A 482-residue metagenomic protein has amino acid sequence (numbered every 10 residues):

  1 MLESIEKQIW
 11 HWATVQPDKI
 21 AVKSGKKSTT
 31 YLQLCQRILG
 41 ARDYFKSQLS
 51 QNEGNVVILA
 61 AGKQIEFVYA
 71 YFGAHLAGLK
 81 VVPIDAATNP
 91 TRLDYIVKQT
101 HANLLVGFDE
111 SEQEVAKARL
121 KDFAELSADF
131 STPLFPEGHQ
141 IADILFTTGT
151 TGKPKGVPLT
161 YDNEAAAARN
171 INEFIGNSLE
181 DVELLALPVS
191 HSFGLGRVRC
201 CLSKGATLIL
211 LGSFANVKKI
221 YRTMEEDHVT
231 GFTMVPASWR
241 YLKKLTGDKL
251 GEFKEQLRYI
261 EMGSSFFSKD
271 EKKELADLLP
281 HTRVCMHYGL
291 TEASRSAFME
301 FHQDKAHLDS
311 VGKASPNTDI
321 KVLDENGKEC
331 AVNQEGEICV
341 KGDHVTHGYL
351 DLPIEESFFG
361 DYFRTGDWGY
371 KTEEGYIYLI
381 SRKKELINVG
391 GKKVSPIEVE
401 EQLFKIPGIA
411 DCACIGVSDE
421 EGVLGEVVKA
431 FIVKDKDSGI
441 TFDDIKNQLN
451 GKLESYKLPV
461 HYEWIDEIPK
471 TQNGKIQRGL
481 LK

Functional and structural regions predicted by a protein language model:
L2-E3, P17, A128-F146, K153 (+1 more regions): Conserved pre-ATP/AMP-binding loop-to-beta segment of ANL
W10, D18-L49, I58, Q64 (+2 more regions): Conserved AMP-binding/adenylate-forming core of the ANL superfamily
K27, Y44-T88, A186, K393: Conserved AMP-binding/adenylate-forming
T30-L32, A142-R169: Conserved AMP-binding A3 loop
A165-V182, S192-G231, L245: Conserved AMP-binding/adenylation subdomain of ANL enzymes
V229-M234, K243-H307, D319: Gly/Ser/Thr-rich phosphate-binding loop
K313-N317, K328-S357, K392-V394: Conserved ATP/PPi-binding loop(s) of AMP-dependent carboxylate-activating enzymes
G342, G348, W368-K457, E467 (+1 more regions): AMP-binding/adenylate-forming catalytic core of the ANL superfamily
